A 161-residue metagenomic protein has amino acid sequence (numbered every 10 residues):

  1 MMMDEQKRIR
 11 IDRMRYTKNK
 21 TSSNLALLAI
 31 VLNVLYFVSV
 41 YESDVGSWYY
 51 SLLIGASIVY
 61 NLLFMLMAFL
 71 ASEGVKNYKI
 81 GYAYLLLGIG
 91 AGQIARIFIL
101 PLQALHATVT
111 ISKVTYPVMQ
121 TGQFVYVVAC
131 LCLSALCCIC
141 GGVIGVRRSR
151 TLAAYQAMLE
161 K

Functional and structural regions predicted by a protein language model:
M1-Y36: Cytosolic juxtamembrane helix and N-cap/initiation of the first transmembrane helix
K7-T21, D44-W48, L70-G81, V114-V125: Juxtamembrane loop-transmembrane helix junctions in multi-pass integral membrane proteins, especially the extracellular
K18-L25, Y36-L63, G122-V125: Transmembrane alpha-helix entry/boundary detector in multi-pass membrane proteins
N19-A29, N33, V109-L152: Alpha-helical membrane-associated segments of multi-pass integral membrane proteins
S23-I30, I54-N61, A83-Q93, V127-L131 (+1 more regions): Residues within membrane-spanning alpha-helices of integral membrane proteins, especially the hydrophobic core/packing
S43-S51, R96-A129: Interfacial non-cytosolic loop connecting adjacent transmembrane helices
F64-P101: Loop-to-transmembrane helix junctions at the membrane interface
M65-Y78, A135-K161: Cytosolic juxtamembrane helix at the C-terminal end of the final transmembrane segment
